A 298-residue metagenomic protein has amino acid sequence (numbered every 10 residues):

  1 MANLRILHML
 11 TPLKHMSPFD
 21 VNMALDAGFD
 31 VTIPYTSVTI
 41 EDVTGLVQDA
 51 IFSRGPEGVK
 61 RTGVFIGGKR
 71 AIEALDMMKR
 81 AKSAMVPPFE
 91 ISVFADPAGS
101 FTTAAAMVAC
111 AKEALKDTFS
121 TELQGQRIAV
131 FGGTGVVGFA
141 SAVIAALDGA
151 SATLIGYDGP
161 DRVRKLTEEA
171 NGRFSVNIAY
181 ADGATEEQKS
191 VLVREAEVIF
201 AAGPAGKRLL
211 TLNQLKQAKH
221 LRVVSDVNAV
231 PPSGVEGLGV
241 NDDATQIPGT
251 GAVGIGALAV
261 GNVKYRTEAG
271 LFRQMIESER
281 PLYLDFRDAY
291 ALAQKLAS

Functional and structural regions predicted by a protein language model:
M1-A2, P56-G58, V86-P87, S100 (+5 more regions): Solvent-exposed alpha-helices and their adjacent loops that cap or buttress functional pockets in soluble metabolic
M1-P88, D288-S298: N-terminal ligand-binding/catalytic initiation module
A2-N3, V230-S298: Adenosine-phosphate binding glycine-rich loop
V38-D42, K69-D76, T102, A106 (+5 more regions): Conserved active-site and cofactor/substrate-binding residues in soluble primary-metabolism enzymes
V86-F94, Q124, P248-G251: Glycine/charged-rich beta-loop-alpha catalytic/anionic-binding loops adjacent to active sites
A95-E113: A glycine-rich, Thr/Ser-enriched phosphate-binding loop motif common to dinucleotide/cofactor-binding enzymes
E113-V198: Glycine-rich phosphate/diphosphate-binding loop of Rossmann-like nucleotide-binding domains
V176-G254: Rossmann-like adenosine-cofactor binding region
